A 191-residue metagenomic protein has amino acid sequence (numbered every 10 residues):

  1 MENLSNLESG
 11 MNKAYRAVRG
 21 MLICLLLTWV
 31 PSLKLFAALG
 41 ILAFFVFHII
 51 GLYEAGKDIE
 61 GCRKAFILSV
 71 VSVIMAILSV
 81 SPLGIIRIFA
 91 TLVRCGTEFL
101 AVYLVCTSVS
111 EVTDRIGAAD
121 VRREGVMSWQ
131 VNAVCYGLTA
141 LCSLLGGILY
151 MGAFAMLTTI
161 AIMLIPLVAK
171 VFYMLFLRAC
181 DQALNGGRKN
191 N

Functional and structural regions predicted by a protein language model:
M1-W29, G40-S81, V93-A140, I165-N191: Membrane-interface extramembranous regions at the lipid-water interface
W29, L33-L35, L144, I148: Helical mechanochemical/support elements of P-loop NTPase systems and associated helical scaffolds
S32, F89, L157-I160: General secondary-structure edge motif
K34-L35, S81-F89: Membrane-interface helix caps and helix-loop-helix hairpins in membrane proteins
L83, G117-A118, L149-F154: Short, solvent-exposed helix-helix connector turns and helix-capping sites enriched in acidic/polar residues
L83-R87, T107, G147: Subset-of-secretome marker
L144-I165: Extracellular/periplasmic helix-loop-helix junctions in multi-pass membrane proteins
